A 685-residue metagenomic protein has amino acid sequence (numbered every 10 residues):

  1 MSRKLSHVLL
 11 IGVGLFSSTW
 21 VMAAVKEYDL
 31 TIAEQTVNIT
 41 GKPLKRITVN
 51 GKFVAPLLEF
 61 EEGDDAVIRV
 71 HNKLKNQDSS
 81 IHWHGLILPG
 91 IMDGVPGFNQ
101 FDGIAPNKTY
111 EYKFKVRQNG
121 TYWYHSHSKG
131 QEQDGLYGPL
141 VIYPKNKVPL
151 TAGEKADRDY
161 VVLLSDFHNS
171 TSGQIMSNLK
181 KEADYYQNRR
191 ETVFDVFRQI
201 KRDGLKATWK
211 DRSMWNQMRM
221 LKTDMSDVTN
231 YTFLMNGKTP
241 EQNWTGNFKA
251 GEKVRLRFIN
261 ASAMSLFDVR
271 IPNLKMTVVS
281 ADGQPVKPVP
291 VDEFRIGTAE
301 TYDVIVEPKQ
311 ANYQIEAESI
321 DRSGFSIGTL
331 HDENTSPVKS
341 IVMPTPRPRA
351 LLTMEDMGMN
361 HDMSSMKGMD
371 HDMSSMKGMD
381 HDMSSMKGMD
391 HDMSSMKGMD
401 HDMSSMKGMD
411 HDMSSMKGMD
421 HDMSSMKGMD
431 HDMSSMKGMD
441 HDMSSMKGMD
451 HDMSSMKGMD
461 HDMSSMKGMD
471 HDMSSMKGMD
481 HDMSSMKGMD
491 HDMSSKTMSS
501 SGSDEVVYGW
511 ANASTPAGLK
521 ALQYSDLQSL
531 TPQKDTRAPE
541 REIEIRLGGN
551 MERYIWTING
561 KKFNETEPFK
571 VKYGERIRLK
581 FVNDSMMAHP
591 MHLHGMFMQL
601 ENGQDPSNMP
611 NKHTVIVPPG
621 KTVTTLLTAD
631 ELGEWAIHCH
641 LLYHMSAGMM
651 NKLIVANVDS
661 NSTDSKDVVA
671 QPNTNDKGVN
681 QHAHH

Functional and structural regions predicted by a protein language model:
M1-L9: Bacterial N-terminal signal peptides that target proteins for export
S18-T19: N-terminal signal peptide c-region/cleavage motif recognized by signal peptidases
A23-R270, L274-I296, T335-D372, D382 (+4 more regions): Histidine-centered copper-binding motifs that mark active-site loops of extracellular/periplasmic copper enzymes
E27-D29, G138-R198, V289-R576, D630-E634 (+1 more regions): Extended terminal and domain-junction accessory segments
M92, L266-K287, D321-D332, A588-N611 (+1 more regions): Extended intrinsically disordered, low-complexity coil regions enriched in Ser, Thr, Gly, Ala and often Pro
V95-Q100, T277-E307, K562-E565, G603-T624: A cross-kingdom feature marking solvent-exposed beta-strand/loop segments within repeated, beta-rich binding/scaffold
K238-F267, I271, Q533, R537-M551 (+1 more regions): Surface-exposed interaction/gating patches
V571, I577, V582-M591, M596-N657 (+1 more regions): C-terminal soluble interaction/assembly domains
